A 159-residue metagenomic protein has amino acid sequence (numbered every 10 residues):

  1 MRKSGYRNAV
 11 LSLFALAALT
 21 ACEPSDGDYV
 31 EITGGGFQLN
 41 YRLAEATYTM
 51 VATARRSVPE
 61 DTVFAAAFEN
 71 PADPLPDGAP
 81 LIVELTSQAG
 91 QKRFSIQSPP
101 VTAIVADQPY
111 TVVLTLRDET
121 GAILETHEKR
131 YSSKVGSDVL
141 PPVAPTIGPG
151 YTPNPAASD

Functional and structural regions predicted by a protein language model:
M1-V10: Bacterial N-terminal signal peptides that target proteins for export
A18-A21: C-terminal motif of bacterial Sec signal peptides marking the signal peptidase cleavage site
E23-S25: Bacterial signal peptide processing site
T33-A54, P59-D61: Contiguous beta-strand segments within globular domains
S57-P71: Solvent-exposed loop/turn segments flanking beta-strands in beta-repeat/beta-sandwich domains
D73-K92, E128-S133: Solvent-exposed serine/threonine-rich low-complexity stretches and specific carbohydrate-binding patches
S87-L124: Short, solvent-exposed, Trp/other aromatic-anchored flexible loops in extracytoplasmic proteins
A122-D159: Short beta-strand elements
